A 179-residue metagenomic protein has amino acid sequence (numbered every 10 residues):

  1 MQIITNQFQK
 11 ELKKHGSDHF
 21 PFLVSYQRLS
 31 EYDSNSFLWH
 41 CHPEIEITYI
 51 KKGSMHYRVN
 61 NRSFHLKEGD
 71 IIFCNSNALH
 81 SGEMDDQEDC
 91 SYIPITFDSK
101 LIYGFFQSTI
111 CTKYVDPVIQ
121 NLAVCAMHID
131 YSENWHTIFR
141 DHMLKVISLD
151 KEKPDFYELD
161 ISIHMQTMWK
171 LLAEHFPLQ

Functional and structural regions predicted by a protein language model:
M1-I71, N77-A78, T112, A123: Generic protein-terminus/edge-of-domain signal
Q2-L23, L79, E83-I147: A hydrophobic/aromatic-rich effector-binding and dimerization subdomain of bacterial HTH-type transcriptional regulators
S25-D33, F37-H40, A78, D85 (+3 more regions): Unusually extended, aromatic-enriched hydrophobic runs near protein termini
E44, D89-S91, S162: A structure-centric signal for secondary-structure junctions around beta-strands
V59, I102-F105, P154-D155: A generic structural signal for short coil/turn motifs at secondary-structure boundaries
Q120, D130-Q179: An amphipathic alpha-helical interaction segment
